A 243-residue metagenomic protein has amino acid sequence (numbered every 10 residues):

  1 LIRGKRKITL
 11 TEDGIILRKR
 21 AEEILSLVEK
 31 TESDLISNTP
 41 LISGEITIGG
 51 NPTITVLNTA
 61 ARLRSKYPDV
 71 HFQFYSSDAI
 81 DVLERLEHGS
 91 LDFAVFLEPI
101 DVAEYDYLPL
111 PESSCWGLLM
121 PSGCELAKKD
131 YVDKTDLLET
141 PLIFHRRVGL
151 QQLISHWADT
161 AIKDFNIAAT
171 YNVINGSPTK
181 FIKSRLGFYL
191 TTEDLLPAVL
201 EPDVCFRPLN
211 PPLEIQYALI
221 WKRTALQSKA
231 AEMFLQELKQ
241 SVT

Functional and structural regions predicted by a protein language model:
L1-L10: A short LG(V/I)-centered, amphipathic sequence patch enriched for acidic residue(s) preceding the LG motif
D13, L17-R20, T59, L153-I154 (+1 more regions): Short amphipathic alpha-helical coupling segments at ligand-binding clamshell hinges and other catalytic/signaling
L17-T39: Alpha-helical linker/hinge and terminal dimerization helices associated with HTH transcriptional regulators
I36-T55, K66-V70, S114-C115: Interdomain hinge and pocket-entrance segments immediately C-terminal to HTH DNA-binding domains
P40, Y107-W116, M120-L142, R146: Flexible hinge/capping segments at coil-to-helix
D78-L91, F96-L97, V148-C205: Hydrophobic hinge/microswitch elements
V102-P109, S113-C115, G176-T224: Beta-alpha-beta core module
T140-K163, Q227-L235: Secondary-structure junction motif
